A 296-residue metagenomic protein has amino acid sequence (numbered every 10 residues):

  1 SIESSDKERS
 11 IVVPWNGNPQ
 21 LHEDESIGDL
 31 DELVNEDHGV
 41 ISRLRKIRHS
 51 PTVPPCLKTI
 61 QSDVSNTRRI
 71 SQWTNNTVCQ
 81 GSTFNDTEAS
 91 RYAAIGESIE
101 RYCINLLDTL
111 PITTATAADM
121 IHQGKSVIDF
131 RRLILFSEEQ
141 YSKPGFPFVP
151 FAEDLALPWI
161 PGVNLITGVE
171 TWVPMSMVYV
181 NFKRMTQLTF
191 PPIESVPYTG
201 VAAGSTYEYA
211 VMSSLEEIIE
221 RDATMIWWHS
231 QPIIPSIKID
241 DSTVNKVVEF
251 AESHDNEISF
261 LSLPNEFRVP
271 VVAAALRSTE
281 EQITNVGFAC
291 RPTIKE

Functional and structural regions predicted by a protein language model:
S1-E296: Helix-coil modules at protein/domain termini and other flexible surface or pore-lining loops, especially C-terminal
